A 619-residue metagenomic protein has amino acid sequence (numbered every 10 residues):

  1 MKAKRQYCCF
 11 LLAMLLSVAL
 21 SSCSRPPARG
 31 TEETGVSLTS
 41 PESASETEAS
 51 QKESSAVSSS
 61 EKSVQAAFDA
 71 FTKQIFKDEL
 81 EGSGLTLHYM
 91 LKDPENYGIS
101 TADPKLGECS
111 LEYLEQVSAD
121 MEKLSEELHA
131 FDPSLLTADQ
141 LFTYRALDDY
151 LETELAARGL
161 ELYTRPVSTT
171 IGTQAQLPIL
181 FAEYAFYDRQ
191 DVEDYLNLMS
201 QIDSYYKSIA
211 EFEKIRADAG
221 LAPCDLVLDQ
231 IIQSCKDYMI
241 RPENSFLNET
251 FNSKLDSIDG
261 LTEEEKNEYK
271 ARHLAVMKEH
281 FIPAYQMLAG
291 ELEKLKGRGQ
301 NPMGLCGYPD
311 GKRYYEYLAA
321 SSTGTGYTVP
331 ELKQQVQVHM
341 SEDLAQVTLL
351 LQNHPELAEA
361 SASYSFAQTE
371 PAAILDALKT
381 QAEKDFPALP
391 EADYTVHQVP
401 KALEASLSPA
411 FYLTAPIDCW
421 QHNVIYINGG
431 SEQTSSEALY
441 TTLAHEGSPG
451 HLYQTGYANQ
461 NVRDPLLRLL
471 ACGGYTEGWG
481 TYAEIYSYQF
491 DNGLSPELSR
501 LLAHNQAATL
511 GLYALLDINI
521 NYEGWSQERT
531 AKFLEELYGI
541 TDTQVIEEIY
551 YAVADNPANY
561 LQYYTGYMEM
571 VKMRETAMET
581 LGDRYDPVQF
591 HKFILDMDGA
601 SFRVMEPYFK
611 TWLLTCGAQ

Functional and structural regions predicted by a protein language model:
M1-F10: Bacterial N-terminal signal peptides that target proteins for export
V18-S22: C-terminal motif of bacterial Sec signal peptides marking the signal peptidase cleavage site
C23-E32: Bacterial lipoprotein signal-peptidase II cleavage site
R29, V36-L38, V57: Hydrophobic/aromatic hotspots within intrinsically disordered, low-complexity regions
T31-T34, T47: Threonine-centered tandem repeat motifs in low-complexity domains
S37-E46: Short extracytoplasmic/periplasmic juxtamembrane "stem" segments immediately C-terminal to an N-terminal membrane anchor
E53-Q619: N-terminal maturation segment of proteins
